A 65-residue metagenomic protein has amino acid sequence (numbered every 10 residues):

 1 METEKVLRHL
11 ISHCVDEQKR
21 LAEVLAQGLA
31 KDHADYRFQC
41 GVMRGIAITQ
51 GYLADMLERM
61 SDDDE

Functional and structural regions predicted by a protein language model:
M1-E2, E58-E65: Short intrinsically disordered terminal tails
M1-Q27: N-terminal acidic leader/helix
K19, A34, D64-E65: Intrinsically disordered, low-complexity regions of eukaryotic proteins
A30-S61: Short, charge-rich amphipathic interface segments used for partner binding and complex assembly
